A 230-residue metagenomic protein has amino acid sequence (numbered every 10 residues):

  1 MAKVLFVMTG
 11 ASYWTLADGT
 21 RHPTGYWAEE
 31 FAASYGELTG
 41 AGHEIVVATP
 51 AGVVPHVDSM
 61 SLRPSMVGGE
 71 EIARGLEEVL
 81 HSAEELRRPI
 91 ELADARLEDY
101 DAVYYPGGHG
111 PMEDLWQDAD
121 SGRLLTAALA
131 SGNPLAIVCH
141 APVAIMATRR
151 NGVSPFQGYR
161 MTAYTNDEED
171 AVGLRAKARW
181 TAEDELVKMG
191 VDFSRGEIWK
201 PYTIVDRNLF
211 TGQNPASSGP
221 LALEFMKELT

Functional and structural regions predicted by a protein language model:
M1-S131, L135, V143-T230: Extended, subdomain-level signal for the structured scaffold at the beginning of enzyme domains
C139: Catalytic nucleophile serine of serine hydrolases, specifically the conserved "nucleophile elbow" pentapeptide
